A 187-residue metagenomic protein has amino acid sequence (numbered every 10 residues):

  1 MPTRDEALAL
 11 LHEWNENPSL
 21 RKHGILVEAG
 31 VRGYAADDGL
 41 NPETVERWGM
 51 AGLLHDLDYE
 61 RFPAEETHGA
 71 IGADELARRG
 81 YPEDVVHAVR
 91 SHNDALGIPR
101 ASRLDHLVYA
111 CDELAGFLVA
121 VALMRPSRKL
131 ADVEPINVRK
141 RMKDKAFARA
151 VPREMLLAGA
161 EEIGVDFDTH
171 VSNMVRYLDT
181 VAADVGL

Functional and structural regions predicted by a protein language model:
M1-E65: Acidic/His-rich, divalent-metal-binding segments that scaffold phosphate/diphosphate chemistry
P2, K22-L26, T67, D84 (+4 more regions): Conserved active-site and cofactor/substrate-binding residues in soluble primary-metabolism enzymes
A9-E13, L26-G33, E75, V119-A122 (+3 more regions): Alpha-helical scaffold segments in soluble metabolic enzymes
N17, R21, L104-L107, G164 (+1 more regions): Amphipathic, non-membrane alpha-helical segments in soluble helical-bundle scaffolds
E43-K145, L157: Divalent metal-dependent catalytic cores for phosphoryl transfer on phosphate-bearing substrates
N137-L187: A structured, mid-to-C-terminal "fold-capping" secondary-structure block
